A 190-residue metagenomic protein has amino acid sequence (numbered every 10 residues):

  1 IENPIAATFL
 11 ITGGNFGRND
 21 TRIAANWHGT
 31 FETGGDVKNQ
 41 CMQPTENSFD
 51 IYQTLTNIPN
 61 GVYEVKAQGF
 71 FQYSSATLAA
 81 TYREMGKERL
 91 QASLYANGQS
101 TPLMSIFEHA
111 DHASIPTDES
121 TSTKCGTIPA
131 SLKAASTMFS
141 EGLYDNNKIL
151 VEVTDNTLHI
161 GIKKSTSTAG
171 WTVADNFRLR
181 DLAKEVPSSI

Functional and structural regions predicted by a protein language model:
I1-N47: Extracellular glycan-recognition surfaces and repeat-rich motifs
I1-T8, D181-I190: Low-complexity, Pro/Thr/Ser/Gly/Ala-rich linker/spacer regions in secreted, extracellular modular proteins
E2-A6, G161-S167: Short aromatic-glycine motifs in intrinsically disordered, low-complexity regions
F16, F49-R83, N147-V151, I160 (+1 more regions): Extra-cytoplasmic beta-strand recognition segments
E46, Q53-T54, M85-R89, T172: Acidic, Ser/Thr/Pro
N47-S48, S136-K148, K163-K184: Extracellular carbohydrate recognition
L78-S100: Short, surface-exposed beta-strand/strand-loop-strand elements in extracellular ectodomains
G98-D155, S167: Extracellular carbohydrate recognition and processing domains and analogous Trp-centered ligand-binding platforms
